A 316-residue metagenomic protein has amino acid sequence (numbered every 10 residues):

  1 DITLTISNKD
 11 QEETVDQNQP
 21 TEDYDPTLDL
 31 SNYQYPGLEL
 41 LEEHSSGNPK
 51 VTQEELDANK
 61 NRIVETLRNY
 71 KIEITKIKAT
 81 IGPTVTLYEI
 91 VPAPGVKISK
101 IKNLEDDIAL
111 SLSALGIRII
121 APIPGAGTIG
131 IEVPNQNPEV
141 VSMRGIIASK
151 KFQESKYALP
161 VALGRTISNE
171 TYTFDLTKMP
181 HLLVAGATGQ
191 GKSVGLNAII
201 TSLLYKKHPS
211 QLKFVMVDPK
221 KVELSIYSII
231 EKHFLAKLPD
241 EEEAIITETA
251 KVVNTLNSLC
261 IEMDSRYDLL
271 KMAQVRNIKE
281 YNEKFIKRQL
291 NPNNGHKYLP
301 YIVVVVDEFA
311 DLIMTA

Functional and structural regions predicted by a protein language model:
D1-H181: Low-complexity, intrinsically disordered P/S/T-rich segments
N32, I123-T128, E132, K151-V275 (+2 more regions): P-loop NTPase catalytic phosphate-binding loop
I146, E262, K284: Residues that form generic nucleotide/phosphate-binding pockets
N277-Y281: Cytosolic-facing regulatory segments adjacent to core modules
I286-N291: Conserved helix/coil segment N-terminal to the catalytic DExD/H
